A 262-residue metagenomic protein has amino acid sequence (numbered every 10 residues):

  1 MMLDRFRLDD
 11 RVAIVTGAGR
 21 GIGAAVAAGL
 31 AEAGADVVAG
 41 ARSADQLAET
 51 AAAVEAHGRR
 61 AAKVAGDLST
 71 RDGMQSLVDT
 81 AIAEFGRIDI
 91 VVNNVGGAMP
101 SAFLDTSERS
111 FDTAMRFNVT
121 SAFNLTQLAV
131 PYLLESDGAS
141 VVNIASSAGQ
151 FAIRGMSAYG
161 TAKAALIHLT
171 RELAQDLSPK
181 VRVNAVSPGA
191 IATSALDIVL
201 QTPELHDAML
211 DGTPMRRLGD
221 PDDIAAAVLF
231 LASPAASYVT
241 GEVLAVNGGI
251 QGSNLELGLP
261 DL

Functional and structural regions predicted by a protein language model:
M2-R5, F151, T240-L262: Short C-terminal tail/terminal secondary-structure segment of NAD(P)H-dependent dehydrogenase/reductase domains
V12, G19-G21: Conserved glycine-rich cofactor-binding loop
A33-E49: Conserved glycine-rich Rossmann-like NAD(P)H-binding loop of the short-chain dehydrogenase/reductase
A102-F103, S107-D112, M209: Substrate-binding pocket helix/loop in short-chain dehydrogenase/reductase
T126, A162, T170: Active-site helix of classical SDR
P131, A174-P179, S237: Alpha-helical segment proximal to the catalytic Tyr-Lys
S146: Residue(s) in the substrate-gating loop at a strand-loop-helix junction that position the organic substrate next
